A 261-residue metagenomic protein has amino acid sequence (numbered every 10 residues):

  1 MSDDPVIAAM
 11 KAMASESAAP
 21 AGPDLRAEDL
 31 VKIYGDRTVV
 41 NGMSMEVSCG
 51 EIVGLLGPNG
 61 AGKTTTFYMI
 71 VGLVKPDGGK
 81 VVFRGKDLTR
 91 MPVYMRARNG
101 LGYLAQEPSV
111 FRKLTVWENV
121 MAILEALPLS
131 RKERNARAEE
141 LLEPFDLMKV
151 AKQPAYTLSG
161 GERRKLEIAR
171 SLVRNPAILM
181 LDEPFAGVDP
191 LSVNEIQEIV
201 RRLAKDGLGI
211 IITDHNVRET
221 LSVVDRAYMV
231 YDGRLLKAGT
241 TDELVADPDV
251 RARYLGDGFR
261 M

Functional and structural regions predicted by a protein language model:
A12, M121, K132-V150, Q197-R201: Conserved ABC ATPase "signature" region
L56-P58: The feature captures the beta-strand-to-loop junction immediately N-terminal to the Walker
D87-G102, E107, R112, R131-N135 (+1 more regions): ABC ATPase NBD coupling module
P154-L158, E162: Conserved ABC ATPase signature
N175: Conserved catalytic motifs of ABC-family nucleotide-binding domains
L179-E183: Catalytic Walker B motif of ABC-type/P-loop ATPase nucleotide-binding domains
